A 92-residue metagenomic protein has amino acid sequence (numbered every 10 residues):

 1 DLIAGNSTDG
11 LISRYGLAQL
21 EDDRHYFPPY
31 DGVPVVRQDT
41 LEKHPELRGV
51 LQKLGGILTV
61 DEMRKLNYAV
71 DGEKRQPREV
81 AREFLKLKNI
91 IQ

Functional and structural regions predicted by a protein language model:
D1-L2, L11-H25: Ligand-binding "clamshell"
G5: Short beta-strand and adjacent tight-turn residues that come in two discontinuous sequence segments and form the edges
I12-Y15, V36, K53: Residue-level signal for pocket-adjacent positions within structured domains
E21-D22, V36-Q38, G55: Pocket-edge structural micro-motifs
D31-H44: A bilobed periplasmic-binding-protein/Venus flytrap-type ligand-binding module shared by bacterial periplasmic
P45-I91: Ligand-binding clefts/hinges and TM-proximal coupling segments of bilobed small-molecule sensing domains
